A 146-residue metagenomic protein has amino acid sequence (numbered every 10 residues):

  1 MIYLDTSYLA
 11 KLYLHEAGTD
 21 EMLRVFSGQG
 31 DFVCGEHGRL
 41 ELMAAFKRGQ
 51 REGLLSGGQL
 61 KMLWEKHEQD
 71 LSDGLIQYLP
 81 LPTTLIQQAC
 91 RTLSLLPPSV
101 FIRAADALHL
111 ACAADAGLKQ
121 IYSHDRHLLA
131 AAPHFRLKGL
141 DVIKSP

Functional and structural regions predicted by a protein language model:
M1, A114-P146: Acidic, PIN/NYN-like endoribonuclease modules and their adjacent C-terminal/linker elements
M1-A45, G49-M62, K144-P146: Short, well-structured N-terminal submotif of metal-dependent ribonuclease cores
L9, G38, L85, H109 (+1 more regions): Alpha-helix capping/helix-boundary segments
A17-T19, D73, Q77, L129: Noncatalytic, solvent-exposed loop/strand surfaces of beta-propeller-type extracellular/periplasmic domains
V33, L79, K138-L140: General small-molecule cofactor/ligand-binding pocket signal
M43-T92, H134: Active-site-proximal, substrate-binding regions of enzyme catalytic domains and RNA-binding/basic surfaces
I76-H124: Active-site neighborhoods of divalent-metal-dependent phosphate/nucleic-acid chemistry enzymes
